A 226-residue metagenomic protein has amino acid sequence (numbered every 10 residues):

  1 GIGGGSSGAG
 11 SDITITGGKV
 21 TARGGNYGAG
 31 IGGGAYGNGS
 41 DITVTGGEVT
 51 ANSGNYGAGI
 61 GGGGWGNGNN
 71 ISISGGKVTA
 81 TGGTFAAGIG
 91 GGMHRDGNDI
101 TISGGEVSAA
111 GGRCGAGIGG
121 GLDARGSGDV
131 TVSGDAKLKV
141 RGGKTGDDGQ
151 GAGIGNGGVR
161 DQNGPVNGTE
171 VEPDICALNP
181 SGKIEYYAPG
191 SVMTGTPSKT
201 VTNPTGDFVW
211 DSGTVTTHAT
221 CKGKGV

Functional and structural regions predicted by a protein language model:
G1-G24, G33-N52, G62-G82, G91-G111 (+3 more regions): Surface-exposed loop/turn motifs in large extracellular/passenger domains
G28-G30, G57-G59, A87-G88, G117: Helix-turn-helix-like N-terminal two-helix hairpins of bacterial/phage DNA-binding regulators
